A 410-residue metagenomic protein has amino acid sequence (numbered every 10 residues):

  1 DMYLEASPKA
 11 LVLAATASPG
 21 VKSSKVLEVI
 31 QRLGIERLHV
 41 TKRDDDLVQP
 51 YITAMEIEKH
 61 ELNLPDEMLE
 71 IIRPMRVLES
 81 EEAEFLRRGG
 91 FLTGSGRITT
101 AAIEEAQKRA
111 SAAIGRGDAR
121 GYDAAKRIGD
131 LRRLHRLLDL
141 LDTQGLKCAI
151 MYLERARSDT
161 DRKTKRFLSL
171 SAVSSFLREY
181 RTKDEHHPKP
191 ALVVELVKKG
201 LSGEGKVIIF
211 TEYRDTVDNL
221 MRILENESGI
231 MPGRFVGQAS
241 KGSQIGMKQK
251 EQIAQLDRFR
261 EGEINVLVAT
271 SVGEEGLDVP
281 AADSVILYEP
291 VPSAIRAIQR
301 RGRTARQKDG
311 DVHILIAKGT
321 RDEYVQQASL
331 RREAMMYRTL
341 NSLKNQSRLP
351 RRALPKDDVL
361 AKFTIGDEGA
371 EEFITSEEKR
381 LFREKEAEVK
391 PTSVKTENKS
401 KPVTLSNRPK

Functional and structural regions predicted by a protein language model:
D1, V40-Q49, E67-R222, N226: Helicase motor interdomain insertion/brace
D1-T53: Post-DEXD/H (motif II) to motif III coupling segment of the RecA-like Helicase ATP-binding lobe
S7-L11, L33-E36, M55-I57, G229-M231 (+2 more regions): Short glycine-/polar-rich loops that comprise or flank the Walker A/P-loop and associated switch/sensor motifs
P8-L13, G205-K206, G262-V266, D311: Loop/turn-to-beta-strand initiation segments
S80, R87-E104, L343-K410: Long, largely alpha-helical accessory region at the distal end of helicase-like NTP-driven motors
K206-F210, T216-T270: Conserved helicase ATPase core of P-loop NTP-dependent helicases/translocases
G237-Q244, I264-N265, S271-Q307, K318-G319: Conserved RecA-like helicase motor core of SF1/SF2 enzymes
R301-M336: Conserved segment of the helicase C-terminal RecA-like domain
